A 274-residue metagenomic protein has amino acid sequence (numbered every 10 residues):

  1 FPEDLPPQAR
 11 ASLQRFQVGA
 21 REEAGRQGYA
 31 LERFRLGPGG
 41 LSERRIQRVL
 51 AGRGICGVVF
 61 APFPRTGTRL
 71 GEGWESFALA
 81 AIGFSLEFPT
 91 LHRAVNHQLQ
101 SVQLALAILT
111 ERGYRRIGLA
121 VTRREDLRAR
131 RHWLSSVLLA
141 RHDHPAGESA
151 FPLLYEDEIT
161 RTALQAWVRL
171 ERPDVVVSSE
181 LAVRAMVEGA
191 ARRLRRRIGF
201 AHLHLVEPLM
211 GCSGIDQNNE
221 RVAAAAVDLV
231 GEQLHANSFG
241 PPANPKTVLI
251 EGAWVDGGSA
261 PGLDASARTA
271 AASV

Functional and structural regions predicted by a protein language model:
F1-E111, P152, E158-A190, G199: Alpha-helical recognition/docking segments in bacterial nutrient-uptake and carbohydrate-utilization systems
R10, V95-L99, L127, D216-A224: Short-chain dehydrogenase/reductase
A24, V137-H142, V187-A190, L234: Conserved hydrophobic residues forming the short capping helix/wall of the S-adenosyl-L-methionine
G25, G73, D143-G147, R192-L194 (+1 more regions): Short, structurally constrained coil/turn elements that cap an alpha-helix or connect an alpha-helix to the following
E32, E75, F88-L91, A129 (+1 more regions): Mobile, glycine- and charge-enriched loop segments and immediately flanking short secondary-structure elements within
S85, R123, H204-V206: Residues in the short beta-alpha loop(s) of Rossmann-like NAD(P)-binding domains
L104-H144, G240-P261: An alpha-beta-alpha
A166-V274: Flexible loop/turn connectors
